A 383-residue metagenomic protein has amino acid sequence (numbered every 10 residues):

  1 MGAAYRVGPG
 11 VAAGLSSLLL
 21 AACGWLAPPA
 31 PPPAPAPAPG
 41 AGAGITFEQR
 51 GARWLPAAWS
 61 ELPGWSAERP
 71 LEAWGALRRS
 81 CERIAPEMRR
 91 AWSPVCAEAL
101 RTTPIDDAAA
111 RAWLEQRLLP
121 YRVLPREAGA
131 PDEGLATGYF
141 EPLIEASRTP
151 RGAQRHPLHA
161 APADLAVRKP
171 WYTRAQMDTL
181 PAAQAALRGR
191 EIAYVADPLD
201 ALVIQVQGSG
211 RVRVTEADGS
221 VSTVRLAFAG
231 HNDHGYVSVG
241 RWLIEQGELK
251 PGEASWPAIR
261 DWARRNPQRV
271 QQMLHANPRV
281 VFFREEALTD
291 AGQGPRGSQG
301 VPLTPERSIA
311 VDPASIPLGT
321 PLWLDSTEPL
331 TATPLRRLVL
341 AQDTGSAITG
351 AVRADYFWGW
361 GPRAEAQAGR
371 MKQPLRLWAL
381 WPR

Functional and structural regions predicted by a protein language model:
M1-A21: Sec-dependent bacterial lipoprotein signal peptides
M1-R6, I84-M88, L324-T327: Short amphipathic alpha-helical segments with coiled-coil-like heptad repeat character
S17, A21-I45: Bacterial Sec signal peptide processing site at the extreme N-terminus
L18, G134, G138, G210 (+6 more regions): A broad, low-specificity signal marking well-ordered, structured residues that form hydrophobic/aromatic
G24-P28, A43-I45, L55, S66-A73 (+2 more regions): C-terminal soluble interaction/assembly domains
R53-A287, G297: Secretory/export targeting leaders with adjacent low-complexity proregions
